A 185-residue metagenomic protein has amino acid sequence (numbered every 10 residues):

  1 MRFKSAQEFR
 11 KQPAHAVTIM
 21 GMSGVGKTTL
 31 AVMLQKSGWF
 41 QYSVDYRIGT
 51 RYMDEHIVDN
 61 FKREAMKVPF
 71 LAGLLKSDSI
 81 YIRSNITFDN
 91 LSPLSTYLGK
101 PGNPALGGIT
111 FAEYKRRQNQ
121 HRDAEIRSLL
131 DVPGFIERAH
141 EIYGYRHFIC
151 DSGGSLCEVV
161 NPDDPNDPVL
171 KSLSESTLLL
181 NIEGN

Functional and structural regions predicted by a protein language model:
M1-K11: Pre-Walker A adenine-sensing motif
I19: Hydrophobic anchor at the beta1->P-loop junction of P-loop NTPases
S23: The conserved Walker
G26: Conserved glycine(s) of the Walker
T29-L30, L34: Hydrophobic positions on the alpha1 helix immediately C-terminal to the Walker A/P-loop
G38-M53: Short beta-strand-centered segment that lines the nucleotide-binding/catalytic pocket of NTP-utilizing
V58-P162: ATP-dependent small-molecule kinase phosphotransfer cores that center on conserved nucleotide phosphate-binding segments
D151-S152, V169-N185: Conserved phosphate-donor/acceptor-positioning beta-strand/loop module used by diverse small-molecule
